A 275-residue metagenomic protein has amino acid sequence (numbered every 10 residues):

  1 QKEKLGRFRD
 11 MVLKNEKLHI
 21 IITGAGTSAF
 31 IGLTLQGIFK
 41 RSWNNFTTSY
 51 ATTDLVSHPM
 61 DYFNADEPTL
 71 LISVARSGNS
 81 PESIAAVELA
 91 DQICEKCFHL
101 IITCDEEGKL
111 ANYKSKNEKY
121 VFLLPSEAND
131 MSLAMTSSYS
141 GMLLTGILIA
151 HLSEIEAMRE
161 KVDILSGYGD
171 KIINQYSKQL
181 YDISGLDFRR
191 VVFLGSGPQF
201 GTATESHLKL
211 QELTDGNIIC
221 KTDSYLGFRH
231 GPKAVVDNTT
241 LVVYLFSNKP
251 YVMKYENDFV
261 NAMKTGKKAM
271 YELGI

Functional and structural regions predicted by a protein language model:
Q1-K17, S115-V243: Active-site phosphate/pyrophosphate-binding segments
L13-V162, L245-I275: Glycine-rich phosphate-binding loops that contact phosphosugars or nucleotide phosphates
